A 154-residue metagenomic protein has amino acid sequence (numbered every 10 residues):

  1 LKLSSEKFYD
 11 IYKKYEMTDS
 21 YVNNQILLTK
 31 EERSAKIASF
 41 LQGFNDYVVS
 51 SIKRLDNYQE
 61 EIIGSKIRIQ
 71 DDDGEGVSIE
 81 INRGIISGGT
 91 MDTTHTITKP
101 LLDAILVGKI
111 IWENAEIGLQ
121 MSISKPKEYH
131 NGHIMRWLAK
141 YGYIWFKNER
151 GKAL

Functional and structural regions predicted by a protein language model:
L1-L154: Feature captures hydrophobic
